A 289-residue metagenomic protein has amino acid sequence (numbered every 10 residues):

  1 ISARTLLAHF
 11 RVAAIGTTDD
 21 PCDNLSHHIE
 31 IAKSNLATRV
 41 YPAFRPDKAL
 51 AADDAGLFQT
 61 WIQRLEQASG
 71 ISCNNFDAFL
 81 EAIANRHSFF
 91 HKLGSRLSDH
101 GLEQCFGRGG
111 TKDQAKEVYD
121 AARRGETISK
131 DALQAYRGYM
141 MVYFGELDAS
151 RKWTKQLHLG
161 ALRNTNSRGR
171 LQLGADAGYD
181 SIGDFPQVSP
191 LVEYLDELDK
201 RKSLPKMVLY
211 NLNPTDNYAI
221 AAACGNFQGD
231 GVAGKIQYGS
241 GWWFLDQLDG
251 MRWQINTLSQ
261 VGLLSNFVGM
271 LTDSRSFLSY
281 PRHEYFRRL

Functional and structural regions predicted by a protein language model:
I1-R151, S203-P205, L209-A221, G225-L289: Metal-cofactor-binding active-site regions of metalloenzymes
G109, N166-R168: Short Asp/Glu-rich motifs
A132, D180-S181: Metal/cofactor-centered catalytic core regions of large enzymes
T154-N164: Histidine-centered catalytic micro-motifs
N164, I182, F277: Short, electropositive, low-hydrophobicity segments enriched in small/polar residues
R170-G178: Short glycine/proline- and charge-enriched loop/turn segments that cap or connect secondary-structure elements
D184-L191: Divalent-cation-assisted or electrostatically stabilized phosphate/pyrophosphate-binding catalytic cores
Y194-K200: Short, basic/hydrophobic alpha-helical segments
